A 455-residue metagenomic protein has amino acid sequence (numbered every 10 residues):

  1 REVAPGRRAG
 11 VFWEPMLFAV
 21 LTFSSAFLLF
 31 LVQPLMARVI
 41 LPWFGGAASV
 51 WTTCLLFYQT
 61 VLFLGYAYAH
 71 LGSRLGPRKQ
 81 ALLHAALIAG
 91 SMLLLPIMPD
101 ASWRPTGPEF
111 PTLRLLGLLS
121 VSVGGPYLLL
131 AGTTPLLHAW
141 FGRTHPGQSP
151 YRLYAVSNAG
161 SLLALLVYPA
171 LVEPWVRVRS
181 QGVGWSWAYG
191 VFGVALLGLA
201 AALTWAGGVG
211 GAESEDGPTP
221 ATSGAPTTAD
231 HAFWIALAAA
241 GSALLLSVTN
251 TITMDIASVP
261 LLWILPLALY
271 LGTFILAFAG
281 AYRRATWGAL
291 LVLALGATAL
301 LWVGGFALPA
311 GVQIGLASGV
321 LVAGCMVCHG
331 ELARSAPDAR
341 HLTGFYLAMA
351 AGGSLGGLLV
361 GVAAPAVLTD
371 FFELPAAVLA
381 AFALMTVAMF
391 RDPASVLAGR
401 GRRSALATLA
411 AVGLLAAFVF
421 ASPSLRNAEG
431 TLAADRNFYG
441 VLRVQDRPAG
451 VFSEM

Functional and structural regions predicted by a protein language model:
R1-M455: Alpha-helical transmembrane segments of multi-pass membrane proteins
